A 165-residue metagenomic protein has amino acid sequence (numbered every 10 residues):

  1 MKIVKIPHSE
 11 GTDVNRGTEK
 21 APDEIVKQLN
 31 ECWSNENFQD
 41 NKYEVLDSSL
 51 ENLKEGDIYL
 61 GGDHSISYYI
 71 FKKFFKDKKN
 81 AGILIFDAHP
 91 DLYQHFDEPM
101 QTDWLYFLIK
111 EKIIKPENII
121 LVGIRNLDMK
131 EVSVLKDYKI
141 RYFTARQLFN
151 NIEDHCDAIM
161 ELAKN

Functional and structural regions predicted by a protein language model:
K2-N165: Conserved alpha-helical scaffold segments that buttress catalytic/binding sites
